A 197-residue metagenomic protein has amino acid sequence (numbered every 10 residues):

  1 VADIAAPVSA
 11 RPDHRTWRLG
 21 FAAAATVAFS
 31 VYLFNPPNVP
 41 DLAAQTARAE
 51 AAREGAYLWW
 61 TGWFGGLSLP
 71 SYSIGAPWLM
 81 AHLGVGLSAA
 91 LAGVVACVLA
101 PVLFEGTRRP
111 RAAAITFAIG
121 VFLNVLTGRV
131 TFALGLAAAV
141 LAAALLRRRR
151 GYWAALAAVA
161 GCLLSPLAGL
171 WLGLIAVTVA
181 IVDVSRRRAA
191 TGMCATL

Functional and structural regions predicted by a protein language model:
V1-S30: Start-transfer (signal-anchor) and selected internal transmembrane alpha helices of multi-pass inner/ER membrane
G20, L83-S88, R109-A112, R150-W153: Membrane-interface starts of transmembrane alpha-helices
F29-A100, G106, G120-T131, G135: Active-site lumenal/periplasmic loops and adjacent helix-entry segments of GT-C-fold, multi-pass membrane
G65-L79, V140-L145, L164-S165, V182: Juxtamembrane/interfacial segments around transmembrane helices
E105-A114, A189: Transmembrane helix-loop-helix
P110-R149, W153-A180, T196: Membrane-embedded helix bundles of polyisoprenyl
S185-L197: Hydrophobic alpha-helical membrane-interfacial segments at the cytosolic entry of transmembrane helices
